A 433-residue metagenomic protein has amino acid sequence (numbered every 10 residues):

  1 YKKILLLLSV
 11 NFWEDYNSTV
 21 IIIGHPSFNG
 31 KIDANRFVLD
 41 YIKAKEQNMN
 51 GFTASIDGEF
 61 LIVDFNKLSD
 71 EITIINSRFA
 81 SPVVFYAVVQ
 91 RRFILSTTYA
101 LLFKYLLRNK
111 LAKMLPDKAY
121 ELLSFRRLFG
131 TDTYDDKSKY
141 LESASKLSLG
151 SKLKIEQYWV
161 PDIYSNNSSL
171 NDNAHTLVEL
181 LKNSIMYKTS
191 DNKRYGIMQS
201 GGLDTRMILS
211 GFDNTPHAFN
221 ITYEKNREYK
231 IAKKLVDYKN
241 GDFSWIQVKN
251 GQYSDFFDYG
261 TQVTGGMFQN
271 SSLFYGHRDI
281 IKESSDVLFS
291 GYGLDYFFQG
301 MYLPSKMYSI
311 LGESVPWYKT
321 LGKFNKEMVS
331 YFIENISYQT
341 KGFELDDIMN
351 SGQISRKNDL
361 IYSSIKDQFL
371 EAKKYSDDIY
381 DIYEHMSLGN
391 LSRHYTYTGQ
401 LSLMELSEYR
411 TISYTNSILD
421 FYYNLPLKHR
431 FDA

Functional and structural regions predicted by a protein language model:
Y1-G251, D255: Cysteine-centered catalytic environments shared across enzyme families
I4, R78, L388-Q400: Short Ser/Thr-interspersed hydrophobic loop/turn segments at strand-loop and sheet-helix junctions that line or gate
D70, V89-Q90, S151, V160-Y375 (+1 more regions): ATP-dependent adenylate-handling active sites, centered on carboxylate activation for C-N bond formation
S96, D381-I382, K428, A433: Long, compositionally biased intrinsically disordered regulatory segments in eukaryotic proteins
T98, L115, M349-N350, D378: Helix N-terminus capping/helix-initiation residues
D377-N390: Bilobed periplasmic-binding protein-like "clamshell/Venus-flytrap" ligand-binding domains
